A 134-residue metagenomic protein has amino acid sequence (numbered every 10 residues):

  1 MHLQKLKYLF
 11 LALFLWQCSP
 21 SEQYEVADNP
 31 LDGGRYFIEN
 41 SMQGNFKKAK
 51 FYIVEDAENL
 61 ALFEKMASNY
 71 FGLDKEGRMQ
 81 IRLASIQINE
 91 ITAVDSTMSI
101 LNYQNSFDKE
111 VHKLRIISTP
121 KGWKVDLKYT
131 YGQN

Functional and structural regions predicted by a protein language model:
Q4-L11: Sec-dependent signal peptide recognition, specifically the positively charged N-region followed immediately by
S19-E22: Bacterial signal peptide processing site
V26, L31-D32, Y36, S41-V94: Short solvent-exposed beta->alpha transition segments
L83-N134: Exposed beta-sheet edge and beta->alpha loop/turn motif
